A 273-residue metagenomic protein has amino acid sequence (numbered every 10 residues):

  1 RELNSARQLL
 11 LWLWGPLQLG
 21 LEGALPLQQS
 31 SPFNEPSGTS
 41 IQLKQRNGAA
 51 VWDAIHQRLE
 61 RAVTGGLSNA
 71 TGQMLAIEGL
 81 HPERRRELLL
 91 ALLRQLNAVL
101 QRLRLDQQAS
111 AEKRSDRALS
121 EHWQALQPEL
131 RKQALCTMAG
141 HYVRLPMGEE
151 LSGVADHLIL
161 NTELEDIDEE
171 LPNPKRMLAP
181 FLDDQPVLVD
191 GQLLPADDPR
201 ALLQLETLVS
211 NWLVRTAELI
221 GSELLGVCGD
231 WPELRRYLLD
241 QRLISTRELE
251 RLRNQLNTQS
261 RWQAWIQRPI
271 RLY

Functional and structural regions predicted by a protein language model:
R1-N69: Polyanion-binding and phosphate-handling cores
M74, E83-Q95, V99, D106: Eukaryotic N-terminal intrinsically disordered, low-complexity segments enriched in Ser/Pro and acidic residues
G79-P82, R86-L89, K113-D116: Alpha-solenoid helical-repeat scaffolds
L92, V99-Y273: Long, charged low-complexity terminal regions
